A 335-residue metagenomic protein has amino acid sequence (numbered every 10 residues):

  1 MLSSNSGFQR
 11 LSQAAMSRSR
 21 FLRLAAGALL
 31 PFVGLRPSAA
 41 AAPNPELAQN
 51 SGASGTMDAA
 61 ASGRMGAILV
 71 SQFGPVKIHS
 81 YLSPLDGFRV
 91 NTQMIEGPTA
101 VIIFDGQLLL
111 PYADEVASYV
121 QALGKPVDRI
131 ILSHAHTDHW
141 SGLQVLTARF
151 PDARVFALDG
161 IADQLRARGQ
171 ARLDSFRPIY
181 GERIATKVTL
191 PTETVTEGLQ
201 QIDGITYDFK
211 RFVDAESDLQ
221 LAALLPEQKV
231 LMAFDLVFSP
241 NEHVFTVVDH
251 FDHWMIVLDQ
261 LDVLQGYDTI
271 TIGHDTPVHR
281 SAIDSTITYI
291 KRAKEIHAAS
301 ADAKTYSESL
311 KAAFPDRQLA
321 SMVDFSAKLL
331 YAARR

Functional and structural regions predicted by a protein language model:
M1-R20, A26-F32: N-terminal secretory signal peptides
R20-G34, A42-T99: Zn-dependent metallo-beta-lactamase
L22, A303-R335: C-terminal regulatory/interaction regions
L69-A122, A222-D235: Conserved beta-strand hairpin/beta-sheet module of binuclear metal-dependent hydrolase folds, prominently
M94, V195-E227: Core dinuclear metal-dependent hydrolase active-site scaffold
F104-G106, R129-H136, F156-D159, L231-F234 (+1 more regions): Active-site neighborhood of phospho(di)ester-bond hydrolases with catalytic His/Asp-centered motifs
A122-L199, A298: Active-site HxH/HxHxD metal-binding segment of metal-dependent hydrolases
L224, D252-S309: Divalent-metal (often Zn2+) His-rich catalytic cores of metallo-beta-lactamase-fold enzymes
